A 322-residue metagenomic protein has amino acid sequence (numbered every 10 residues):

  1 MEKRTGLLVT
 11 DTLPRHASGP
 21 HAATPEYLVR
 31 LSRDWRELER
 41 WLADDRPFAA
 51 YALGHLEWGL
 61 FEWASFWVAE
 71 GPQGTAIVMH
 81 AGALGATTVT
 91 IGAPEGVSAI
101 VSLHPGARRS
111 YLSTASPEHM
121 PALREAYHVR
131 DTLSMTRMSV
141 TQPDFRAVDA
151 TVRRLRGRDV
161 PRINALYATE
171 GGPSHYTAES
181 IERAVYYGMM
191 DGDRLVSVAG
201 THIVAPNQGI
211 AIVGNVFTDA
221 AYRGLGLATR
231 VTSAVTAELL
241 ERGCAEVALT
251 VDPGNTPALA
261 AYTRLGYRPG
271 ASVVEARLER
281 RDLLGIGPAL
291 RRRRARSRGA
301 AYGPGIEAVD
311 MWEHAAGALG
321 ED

Functional and structural regions predicted by a protein language model:
M1-S18, G74-A76, H80-D149, A276: Acyl-donor-binding surface of acyltransferase catalytic domains
E2-Y51, M135-R137, T141-S174, A289-D322: Short amphipathic alpha-helix that is part of the acyltransferase structural core
A22-V29, L38-H104, A199-I210, G214: Conserved donor-binding loop and adjoining core beta-sheet/short helix segment in diverse acyl/aminoacyl transferases
P94-L103, T218, G224-E241, L259-R264: Conserved acetyl-CoA-binding loop-helix of GNAT-fold acetyltransferases
S113-H119, A248-L259, A276-I286: Conserved beta-strand-loop-alpha-helix junction that forms the acyl-donor binding cleft
P117-R130, T229, P253-A271: Conserved active-site alpha-helix within GNAT-family acetyltransferase domains
V129-V140, T250, R268-I286: Conserved catalytic-core motifs of GNAT/GCN5-like acyltransferases
S174-V185, M190-F217: A conserved beta-strand-loop-helix scaffold within acyl/acetyltransferase catalytic domains
